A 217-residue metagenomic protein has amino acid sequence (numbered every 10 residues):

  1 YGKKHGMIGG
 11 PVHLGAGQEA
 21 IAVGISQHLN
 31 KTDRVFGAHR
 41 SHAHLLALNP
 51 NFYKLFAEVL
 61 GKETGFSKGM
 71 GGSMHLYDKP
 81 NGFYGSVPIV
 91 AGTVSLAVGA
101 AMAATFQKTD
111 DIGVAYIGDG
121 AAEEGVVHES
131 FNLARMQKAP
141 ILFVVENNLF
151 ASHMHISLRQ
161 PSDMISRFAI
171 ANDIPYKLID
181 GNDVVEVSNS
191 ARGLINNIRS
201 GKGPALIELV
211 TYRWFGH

Functional and structural regions predicted by a protein language model:
Y1-K3: N-terminal glycine-rich anion-binding loops that anchor highly charged ligand groups
H5-Q137, H155-P161, S166-D173: Cofactor-binding active-site loop characterized by glycine-rich and histidine/acidic residues
D110, K138, K202-L206: Short secondary-structure junction motifs
Y116, F143-V144: Residue-level marker for buried hydrophobic side chains located in beta-strands that build the well-ordered beta-sheet
V145-H217: Thiamine diphosphate
